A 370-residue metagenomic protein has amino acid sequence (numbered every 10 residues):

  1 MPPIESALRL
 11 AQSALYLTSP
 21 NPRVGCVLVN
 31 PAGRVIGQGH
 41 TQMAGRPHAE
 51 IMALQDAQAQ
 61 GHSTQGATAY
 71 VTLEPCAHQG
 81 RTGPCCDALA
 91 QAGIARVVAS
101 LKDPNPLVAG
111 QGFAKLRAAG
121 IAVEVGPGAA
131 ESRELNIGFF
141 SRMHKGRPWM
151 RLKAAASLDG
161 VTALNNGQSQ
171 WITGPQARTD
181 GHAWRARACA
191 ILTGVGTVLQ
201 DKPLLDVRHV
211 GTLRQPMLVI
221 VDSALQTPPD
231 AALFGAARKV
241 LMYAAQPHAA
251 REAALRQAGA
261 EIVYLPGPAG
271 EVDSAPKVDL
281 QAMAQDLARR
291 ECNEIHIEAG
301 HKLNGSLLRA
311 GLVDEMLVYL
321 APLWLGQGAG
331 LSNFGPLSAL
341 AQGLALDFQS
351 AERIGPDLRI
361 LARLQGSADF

Functional and structural regions predicted by a protein language model:
M1-N21, G37-Q38, R81, W149 (+1 more regions): Enzymes that bind and transform nitrogen-containing heteroaromatic metabolites
E5-S13, Y70-T72, L89-I94, R133-F140 (+2 more regions): Short, mixed-charge, low-aromatic patches
L17-P20, G45, F113, P127-A155: Proteins enriched for Cys/Gly/acidic motifs involved in redox and nucleic-acid/cofactor modification
G25: Helix-turn-helix
L28-E131, M217, L241, L308: Zn2+-dependent cytidine deaminase-like catalytic core
N30, K145, R363-Q365: Active-site beta-strand termini and strand-to-loop segments that position acidic
P106-L107, R133, V272, N304: Generic structural signal for helix capping and beta-alpha/helix-loop junctions
